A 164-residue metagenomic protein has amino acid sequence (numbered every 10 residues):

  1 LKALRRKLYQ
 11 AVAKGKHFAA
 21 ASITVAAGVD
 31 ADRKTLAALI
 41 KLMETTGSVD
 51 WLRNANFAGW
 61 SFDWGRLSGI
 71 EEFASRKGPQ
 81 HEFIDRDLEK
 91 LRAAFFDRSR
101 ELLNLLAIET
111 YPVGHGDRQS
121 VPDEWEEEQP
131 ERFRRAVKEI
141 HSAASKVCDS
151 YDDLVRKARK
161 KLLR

Functional and structural regions predicted by a protein language model:
L1-A27: Membrane-aqueous junction of the first/signal-anchor transmembrane helix in small integral membrane proteins
S22-R164: Long, low-complexity or tandemly repetitive, helically biased scaffold regions used for multimeric assembly/adhesion
